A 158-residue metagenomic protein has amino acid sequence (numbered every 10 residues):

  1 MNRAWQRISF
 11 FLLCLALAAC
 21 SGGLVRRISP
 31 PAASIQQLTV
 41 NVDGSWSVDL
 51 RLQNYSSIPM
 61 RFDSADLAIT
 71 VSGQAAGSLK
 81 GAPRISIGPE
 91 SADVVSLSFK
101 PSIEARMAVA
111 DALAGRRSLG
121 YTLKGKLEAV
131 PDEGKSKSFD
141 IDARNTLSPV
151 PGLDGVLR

Functional and structural regions predicted by a protein language model:
M1-C20: Sec-dependent bacterial lipoprotein signal peptides
L17-Q37: Bacterial Sec signal peptide processing site at the extreme N-terminus
I28, Q36-K80, A129-K135, F139: Post-signal-peptide N-terminal segment of Sec-exported extracytoplasmic proteins
S45-S47, A92-S96, G120-T122, D140: Intrinsic-disorder/low-complexity, polar/charged segments enriched in Ser/Thr/Lys/Arg/Asp/Glu/Gln
Q53, V95-K100, L153-R158: Short, surface-exposed secondary-structure junctions/capping segments
G73-M107: Intrinsically disordered, low-complexity Pro/Gly/Ser/Thr-rich segments with frequent PxxP/GP/PP motifs and embedded
I103-V156: Terminal connector regions
